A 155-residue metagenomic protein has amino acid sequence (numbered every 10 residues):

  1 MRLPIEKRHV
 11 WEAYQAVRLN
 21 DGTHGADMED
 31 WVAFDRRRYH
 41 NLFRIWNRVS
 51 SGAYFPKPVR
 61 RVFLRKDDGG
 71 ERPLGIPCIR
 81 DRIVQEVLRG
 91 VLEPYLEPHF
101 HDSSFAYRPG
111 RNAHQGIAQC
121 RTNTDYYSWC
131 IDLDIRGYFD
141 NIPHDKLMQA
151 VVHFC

Functional and structural regions predicted by a protein language model:
M1-C155: Non-catalytic terminal/accessory segments
